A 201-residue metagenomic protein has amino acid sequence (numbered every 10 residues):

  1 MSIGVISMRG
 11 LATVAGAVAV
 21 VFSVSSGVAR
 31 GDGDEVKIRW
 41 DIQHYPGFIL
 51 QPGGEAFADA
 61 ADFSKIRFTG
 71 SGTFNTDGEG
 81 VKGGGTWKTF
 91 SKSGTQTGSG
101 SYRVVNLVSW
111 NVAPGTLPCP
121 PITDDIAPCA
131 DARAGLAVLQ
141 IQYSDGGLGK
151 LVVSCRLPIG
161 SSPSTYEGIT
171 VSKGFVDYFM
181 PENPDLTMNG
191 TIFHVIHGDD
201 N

Functional and structural regions predicted by a protein language model:
M1-M8: N-terminal secretory signal peptides that target proteins for export/translocation
A12-S23: Bacterial N-terminal signal peptides
V28-V104, M180-N201: N-terminal segment immediately downstream of the Sec signal-peptide cleavage site in secreted/extracellular proteins
R67, T73-G146: Structured domain cores in non-transmembrane regions
P120-D185: Extracytosolic low-complexity repeat regions of secreted or lipid-anchored proteins
